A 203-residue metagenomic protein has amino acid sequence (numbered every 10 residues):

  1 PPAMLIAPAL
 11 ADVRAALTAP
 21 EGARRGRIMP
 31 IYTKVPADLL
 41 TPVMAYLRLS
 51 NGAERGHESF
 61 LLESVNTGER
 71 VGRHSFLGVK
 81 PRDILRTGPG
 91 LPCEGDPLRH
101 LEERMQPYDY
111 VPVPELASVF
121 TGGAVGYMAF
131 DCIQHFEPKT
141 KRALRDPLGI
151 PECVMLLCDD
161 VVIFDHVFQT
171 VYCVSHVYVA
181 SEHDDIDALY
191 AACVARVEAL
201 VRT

Functional and structural regions predicted by a protein language model:
P2-S59, S64-G95, F130, Q134-T203: Extended accessory regions or peripheral subdomains of proteins
R86-Y127, D131-K139: Donor-binding/catalytic cores of nucleotide-activated saccharide and glycerol-phosphate transferases/polymerases
